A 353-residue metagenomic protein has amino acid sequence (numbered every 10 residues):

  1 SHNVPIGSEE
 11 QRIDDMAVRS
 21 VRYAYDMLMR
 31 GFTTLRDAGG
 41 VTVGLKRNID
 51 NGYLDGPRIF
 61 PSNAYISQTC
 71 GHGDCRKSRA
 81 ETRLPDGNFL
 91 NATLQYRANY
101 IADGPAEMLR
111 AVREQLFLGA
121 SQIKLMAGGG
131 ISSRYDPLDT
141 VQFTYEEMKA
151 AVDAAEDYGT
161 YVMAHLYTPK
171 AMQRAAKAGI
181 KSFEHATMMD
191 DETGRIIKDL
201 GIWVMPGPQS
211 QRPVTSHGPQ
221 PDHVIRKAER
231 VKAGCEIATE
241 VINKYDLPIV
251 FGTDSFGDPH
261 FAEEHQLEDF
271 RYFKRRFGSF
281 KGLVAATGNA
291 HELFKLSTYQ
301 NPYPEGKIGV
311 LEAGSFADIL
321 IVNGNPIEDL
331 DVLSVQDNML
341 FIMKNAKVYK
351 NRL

Functional and structural regions predicted by a protein language model:
S1-N51, T69-K77, E146, K170 (+1 more regions): Metal-associated gating/positioning segment near the N- to mid-region
P5-V18, N88-R110, Y161-M163: Active-site mouth loops of central-metabolism enzymes
M27, Q115, A155, A175 (+4 more regions): Generic structural signal for hydrophobic
G31, L35, I59, G119 (+11 more regions): Divalent metal-coordination and catalytic microenvironments
L45-Y53, M108-S121, M189-W203, A238-V241: Short amphipathic alpha-helices and their capping/turn segments at secondary-structure boundaries
R47-N48, G52-R83, M205: Glycine-rich, aromatic-flanked loop segments that form ligand/cofactor-binding clefts across common enzyme folds
S62, T69, M126-I237, V250-G257 (+2 more regions): Active-site core of metal-dependent hydrolases
D157, A233-N325: His/Asp/Glu-enriched, well-ordered alpha-helical/loop segment that forms or immediately abuts the divalent-metal
